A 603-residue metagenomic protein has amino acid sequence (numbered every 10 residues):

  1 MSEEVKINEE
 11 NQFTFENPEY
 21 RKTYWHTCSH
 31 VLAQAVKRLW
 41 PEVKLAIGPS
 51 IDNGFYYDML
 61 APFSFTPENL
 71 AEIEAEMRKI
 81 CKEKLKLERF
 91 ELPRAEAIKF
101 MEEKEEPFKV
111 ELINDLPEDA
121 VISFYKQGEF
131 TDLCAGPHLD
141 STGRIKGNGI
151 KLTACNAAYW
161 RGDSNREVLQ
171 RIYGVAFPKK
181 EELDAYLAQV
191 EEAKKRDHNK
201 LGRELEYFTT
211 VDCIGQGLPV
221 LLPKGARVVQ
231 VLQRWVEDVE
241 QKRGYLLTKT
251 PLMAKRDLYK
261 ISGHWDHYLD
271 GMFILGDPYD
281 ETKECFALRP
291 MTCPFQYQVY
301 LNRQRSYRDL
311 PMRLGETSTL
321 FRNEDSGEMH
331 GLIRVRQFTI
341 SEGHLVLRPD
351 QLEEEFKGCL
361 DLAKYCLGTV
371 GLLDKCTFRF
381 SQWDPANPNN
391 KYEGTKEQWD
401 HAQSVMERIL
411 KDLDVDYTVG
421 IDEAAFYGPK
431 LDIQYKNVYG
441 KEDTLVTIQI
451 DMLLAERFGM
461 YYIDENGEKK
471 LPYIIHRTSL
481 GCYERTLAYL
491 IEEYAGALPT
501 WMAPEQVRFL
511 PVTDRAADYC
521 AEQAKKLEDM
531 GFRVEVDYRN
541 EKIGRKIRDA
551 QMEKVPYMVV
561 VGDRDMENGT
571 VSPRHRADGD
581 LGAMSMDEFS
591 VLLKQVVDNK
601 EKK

Functional and structural regions predicted by a protein language model:
M1-K44, D52, D58-K603: NTP/phosphate- and nucleic-acid-binding module
P49: Structural signature of FAD isoalloxazine-binding scaffolds in flavoprotein oxidoreductases
